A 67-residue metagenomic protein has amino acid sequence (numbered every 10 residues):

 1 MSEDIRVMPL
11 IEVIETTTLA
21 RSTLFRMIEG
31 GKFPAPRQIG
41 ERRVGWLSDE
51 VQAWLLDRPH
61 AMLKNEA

Functional and structural regions predicted by a protein language model:
M1-G30, E50, L56-H60: Polyanion-binding surface elements
T23, G40-R42, N65: Local alpha-helix boundary/kink/capping signal
P36-Q38: Beta-hairpin "wing" of winged helix-turn-helix
R43-L47: Minor-groove-contacting beta-hairpin "wing" of winged helix-turn-helix DNA-binding domains
P59-A67: Short, charged, intrinsically disordered terminal tails
